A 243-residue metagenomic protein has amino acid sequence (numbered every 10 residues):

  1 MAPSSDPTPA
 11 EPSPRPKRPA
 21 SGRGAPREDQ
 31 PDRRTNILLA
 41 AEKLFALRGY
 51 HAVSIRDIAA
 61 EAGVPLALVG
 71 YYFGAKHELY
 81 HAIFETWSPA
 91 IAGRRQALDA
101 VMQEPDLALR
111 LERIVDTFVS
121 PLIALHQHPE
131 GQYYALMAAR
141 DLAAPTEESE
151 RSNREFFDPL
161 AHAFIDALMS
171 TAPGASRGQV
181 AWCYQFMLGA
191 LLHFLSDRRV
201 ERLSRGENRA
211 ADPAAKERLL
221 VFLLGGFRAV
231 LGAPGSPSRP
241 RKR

Functional and structural regions predicted by a protein language model:
M1-R18, R113, P121, D158-R243: C-terminal peripheral helix-coil segments that are non-catalytic and often amphipathic
S21-R27: Short Lys/Arg-rich basic patches
Q30, R34-E42: Short, leucine-enriched amphipathic alpha-helices that occur as contiguous helical runs
N36, L44-E78, A82-T86: Helix-turn-helix
F84, S88, E150-A161, K216: Amphipathic, non-transmembrane alpha-helical scaffold segments
W87-D99: Conserved phosphoryl-transfer catalytic core
Q96-Q132, Y184: Hydrophobic alpha-helical connector segments
H126-E155, R199-V200: Amphipathic alpha-helical segments used for helix-helix packing
